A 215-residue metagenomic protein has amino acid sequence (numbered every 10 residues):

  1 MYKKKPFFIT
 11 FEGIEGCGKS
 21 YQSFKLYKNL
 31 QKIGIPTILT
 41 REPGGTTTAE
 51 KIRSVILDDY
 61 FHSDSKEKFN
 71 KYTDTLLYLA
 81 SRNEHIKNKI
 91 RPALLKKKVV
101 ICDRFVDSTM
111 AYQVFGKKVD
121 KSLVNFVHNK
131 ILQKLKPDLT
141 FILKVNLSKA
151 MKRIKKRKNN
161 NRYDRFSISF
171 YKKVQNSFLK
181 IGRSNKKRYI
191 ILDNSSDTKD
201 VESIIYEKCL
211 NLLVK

Functional and structural regions predicted by a protein language model:
Y2-K3, Y27, S148-K215: NTP-dependent small-molecule kinase module
F7, K98-V99, L139: The start of beta-strands in P-loop NTPase/AAA+ ATPase cores
I9-F11: Hydrophobic anchor at the beta1->P-loop junction of P-loop NTPases
G16: Walker A (P-loop) phosphate-binding loop of P-loop NTPases
K19: Conserved lysine of the Walker
Q22: Hydrophobic positions on the alpha1 helix immediately C-terminal to the Walker A/P-loop
I35-L132: ATP-dependent small-molecule kinase phosphotransfer cores that center on conserved nucleotide phosphate-binding segments
R104, S108-N176: A glycine- and Lys/Arg-enriched "phosphate-lid" helix/loop adjacent to the NTP-binding pocket of small-molecule kinases
